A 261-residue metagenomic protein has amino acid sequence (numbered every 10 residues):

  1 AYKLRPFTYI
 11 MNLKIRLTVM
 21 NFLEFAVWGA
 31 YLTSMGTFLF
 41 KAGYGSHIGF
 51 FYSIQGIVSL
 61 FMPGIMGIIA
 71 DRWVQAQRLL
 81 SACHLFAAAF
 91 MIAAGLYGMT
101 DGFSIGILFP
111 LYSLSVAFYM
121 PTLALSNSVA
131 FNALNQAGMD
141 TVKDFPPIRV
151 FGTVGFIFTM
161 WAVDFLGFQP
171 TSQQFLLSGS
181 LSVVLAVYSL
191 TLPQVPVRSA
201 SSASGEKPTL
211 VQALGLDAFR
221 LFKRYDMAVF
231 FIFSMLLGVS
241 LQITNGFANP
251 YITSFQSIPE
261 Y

Functional and structural regions predicted by a protein language model:
P6-M11, P193-F231: Juxtamembrane intracellular "pre-TM" segments in multi-pass secondary transporters
M11-L60, D226-Y261: Helix-loop boundary and gating motifs at the non-cytosolic
F22, F90, F103-A124, M235-L236: Hydrophobic core of transmembrane alpha-helices in multi-pass small-molecule transporters, especially MFS/SLC-type
F61-Q75, L166-F168: Helix-to-loop junctions at the C-terminal end of transmembrane segments in multipass secondary transporters
D71-L85: Cytoplasmic membrane-interface "Motif A"-like loop-to-helix N-cap segments of 12-TM Major Facilitator Superfamily
L85-G102: C-terminal ends and interior cores of transmembrane alpha-helices in multi-pass membrane transporters/permeases
S113-F151: Cytoplasmic helix-loop-helix junction between adjacent transmembrane helices in 12-TM secondary transporters
Q174-T191: Symmetry-related core transmembrane helices of the 12-TM Major Facilitator Superfamily/SLC fold
